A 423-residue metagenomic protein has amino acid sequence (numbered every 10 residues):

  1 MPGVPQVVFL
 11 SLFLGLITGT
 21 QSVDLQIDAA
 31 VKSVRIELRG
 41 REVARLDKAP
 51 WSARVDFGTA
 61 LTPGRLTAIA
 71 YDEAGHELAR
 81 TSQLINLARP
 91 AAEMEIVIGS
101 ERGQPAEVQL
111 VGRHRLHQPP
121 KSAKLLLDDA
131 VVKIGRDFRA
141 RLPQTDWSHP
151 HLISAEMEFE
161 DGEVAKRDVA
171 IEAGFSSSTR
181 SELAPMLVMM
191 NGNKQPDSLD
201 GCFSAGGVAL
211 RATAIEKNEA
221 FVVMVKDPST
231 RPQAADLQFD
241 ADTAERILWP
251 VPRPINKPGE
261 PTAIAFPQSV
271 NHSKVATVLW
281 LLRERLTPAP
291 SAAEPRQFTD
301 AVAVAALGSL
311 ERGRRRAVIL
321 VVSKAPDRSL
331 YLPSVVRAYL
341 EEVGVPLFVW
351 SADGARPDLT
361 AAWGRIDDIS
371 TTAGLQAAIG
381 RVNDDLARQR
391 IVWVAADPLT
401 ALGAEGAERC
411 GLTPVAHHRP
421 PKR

Functional and structural regions predicted by a protein language model:
M1-Q6, Q83-E93: Proline/serine/threonine-rich low-complexity linkers at boundaries of modular beta-sandwich domains
F9, F13-D24, T62-R65, A79-S82 (+3 more regions): Scaffold/interface architecture of coatomer-like assemblies
I27-A29, T59-L61, D72-A74: A generic beta-sheet turn/junction motif
S33-E37, K124-L126: Beta-strand signatures of extracellular beta-sandwich domains
V43-F57, V132-Q144: Short, solvent-exposed S/T- and G/P-enriched segments that are highly enriched in secreted/extracellular and lumenal
